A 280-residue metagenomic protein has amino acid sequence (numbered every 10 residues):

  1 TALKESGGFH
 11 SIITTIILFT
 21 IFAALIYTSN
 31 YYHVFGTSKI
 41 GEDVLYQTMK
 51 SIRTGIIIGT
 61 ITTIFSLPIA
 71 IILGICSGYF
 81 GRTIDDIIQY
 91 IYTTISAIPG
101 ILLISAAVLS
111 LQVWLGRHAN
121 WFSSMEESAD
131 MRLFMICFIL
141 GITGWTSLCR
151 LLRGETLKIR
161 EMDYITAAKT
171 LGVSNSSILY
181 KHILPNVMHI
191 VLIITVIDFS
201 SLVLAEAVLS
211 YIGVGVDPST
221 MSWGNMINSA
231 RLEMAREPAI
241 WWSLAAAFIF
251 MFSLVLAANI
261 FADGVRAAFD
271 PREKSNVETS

Functional and structural regions predicted by a protein language model:
T1-Y31: Transmembrane alpha-helices
I13-T14, L18-I21, T37-S280: Alpha-helical transmembrane segments of integral membrane proteins, especially multi-pass inner/plasma-membrane
V34: Short pre-catalytic strand/loop immediately N-terminal to key active-site residues, enriched for Gly-Thr
